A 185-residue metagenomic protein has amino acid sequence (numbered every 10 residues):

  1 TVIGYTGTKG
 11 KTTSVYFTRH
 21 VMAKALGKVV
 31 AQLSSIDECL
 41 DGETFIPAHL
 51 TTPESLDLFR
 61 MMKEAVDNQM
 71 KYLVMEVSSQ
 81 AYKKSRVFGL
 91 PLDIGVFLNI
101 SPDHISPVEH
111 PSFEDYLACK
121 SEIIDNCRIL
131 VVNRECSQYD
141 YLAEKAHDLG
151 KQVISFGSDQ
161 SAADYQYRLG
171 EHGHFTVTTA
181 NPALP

Functional and structural regions predicted by a protein language model:
T1-L130, R134, Q138-K151: Phosphate-binding loop of NTP-binding sites
P47-H49, H110, A162-V177: Short, surface-exposed amphipathic charged segments that create phosphate/polyanion-binding patches used for binding
F88, E171-P185: Nucleotide phosphate-binding/pyrophosphate-handling subdomain across enzymes that bind or process nucleotide phosphates
H147-G170: Beta-strand->loop->alpha-helix junctions that form or flank phosphate-binding loops in nucleotide-handling enzymes
